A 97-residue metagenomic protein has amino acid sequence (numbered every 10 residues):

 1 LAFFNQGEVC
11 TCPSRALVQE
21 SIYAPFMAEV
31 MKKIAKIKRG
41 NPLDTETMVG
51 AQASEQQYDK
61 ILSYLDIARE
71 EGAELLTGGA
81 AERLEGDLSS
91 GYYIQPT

Functional and structural regions predicted by a protein language model:
L1-T97: ALDH superfamily catalytic-core signature
